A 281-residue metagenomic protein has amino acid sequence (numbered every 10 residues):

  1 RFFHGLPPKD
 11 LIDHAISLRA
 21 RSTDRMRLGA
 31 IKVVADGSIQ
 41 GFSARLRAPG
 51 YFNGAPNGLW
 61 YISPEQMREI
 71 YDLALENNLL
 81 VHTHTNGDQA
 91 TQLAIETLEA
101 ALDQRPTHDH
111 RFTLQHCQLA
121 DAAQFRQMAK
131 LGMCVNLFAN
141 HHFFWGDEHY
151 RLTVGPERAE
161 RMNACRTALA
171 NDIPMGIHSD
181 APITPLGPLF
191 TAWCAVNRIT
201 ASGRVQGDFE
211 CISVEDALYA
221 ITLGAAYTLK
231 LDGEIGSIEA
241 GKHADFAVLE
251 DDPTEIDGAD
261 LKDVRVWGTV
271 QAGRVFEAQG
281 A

Functional and structural regions predicted by a protein language model:
R1-Q92, E96, Q127-C134, A139-N140 (+1 more regions): Metal-coordinating catalytic core of metallo-dependent amide/deamination hydrolases
R25, L261-K262: Short solvent-exposed loop/turn micro-motifs enriched in small/polar/acidic residues
V34-A35, Q40, R47, A120 (+3 more regions): Generic, ordered loop/turn and secondary-structure boundary motif
D72-H82, Q89-F112, H116, A122 (+4 more regions): His/Asp/Glu-enriched, well-ordered alpha-helical/loop segment that forms or immediately abuts the divalent-metal
Q279-A281: Basic/polar N-terminal segments that are highly enriched at the extreme N-terminus, encompassing both cleavable
